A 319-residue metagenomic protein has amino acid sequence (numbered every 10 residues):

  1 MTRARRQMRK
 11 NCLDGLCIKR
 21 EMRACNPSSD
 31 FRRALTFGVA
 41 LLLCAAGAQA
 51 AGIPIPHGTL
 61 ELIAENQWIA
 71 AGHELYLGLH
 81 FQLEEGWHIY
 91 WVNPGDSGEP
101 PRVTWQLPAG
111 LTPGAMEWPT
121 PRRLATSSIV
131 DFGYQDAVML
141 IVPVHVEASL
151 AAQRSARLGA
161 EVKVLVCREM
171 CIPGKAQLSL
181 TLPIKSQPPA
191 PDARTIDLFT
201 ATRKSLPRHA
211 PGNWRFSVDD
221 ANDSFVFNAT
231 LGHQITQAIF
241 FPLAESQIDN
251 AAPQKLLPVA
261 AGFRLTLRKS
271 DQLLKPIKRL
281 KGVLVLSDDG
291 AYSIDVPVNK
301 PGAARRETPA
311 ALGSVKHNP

Functional and structural regions predicted by a protein language model:
K10-L13, C17-T36: Bacterial N-terminal signal peptides that target proteins for export
D30-F31, A46, K316: Serine/proline-rich low-complexity intrinsically disordered segments, especially terminal tails, linkers
A34-A46: Bacterial N-terminal signal peptides
Q49-P319: Extracellular/lumen-exposed scaffold segments
